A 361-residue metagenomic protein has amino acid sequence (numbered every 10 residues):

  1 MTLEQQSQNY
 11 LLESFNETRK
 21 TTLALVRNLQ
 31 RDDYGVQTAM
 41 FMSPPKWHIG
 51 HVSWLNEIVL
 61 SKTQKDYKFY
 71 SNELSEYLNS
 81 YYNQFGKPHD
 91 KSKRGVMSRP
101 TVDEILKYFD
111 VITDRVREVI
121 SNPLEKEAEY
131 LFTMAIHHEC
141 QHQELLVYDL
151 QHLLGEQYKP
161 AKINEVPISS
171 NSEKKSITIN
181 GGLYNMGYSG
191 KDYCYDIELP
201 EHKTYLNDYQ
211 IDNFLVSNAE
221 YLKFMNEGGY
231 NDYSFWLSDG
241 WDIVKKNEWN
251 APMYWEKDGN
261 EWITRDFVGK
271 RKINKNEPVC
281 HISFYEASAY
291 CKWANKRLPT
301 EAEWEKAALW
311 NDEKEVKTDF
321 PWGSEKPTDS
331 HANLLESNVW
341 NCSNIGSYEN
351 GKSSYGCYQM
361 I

Functional and structural regions predicted by a protein language model:
M1-Q8, I163-V166, Y205: Short, contiguous pre-domain boundary segments
T2-E4, H89-R99, N122-P123, L199-Y205 (+2 more regions): Short glycine/proline-rich turn/loop motifs
T2-Y34: N-terminal regions that are enriched for targeting/export leaders and immediately downstream pro/stem segments
Q5-L11, V96-L106, E129-F132, N207-Y209 (+3 more regions): Active-site rim elements
S14, S80-K126, Y130-M134, D212: Acidic/histidine-rich alpha-helical segments that form the ligand environment of transition-metal centers
R19-R31, Y82, G86-D90, D114-S121 (+1 more regions): Active-site-adjacent bridging/hinge elements
D32-K87, S121-S169, N213-N218, L222-K223 (+2 more regions): Short, contiguous alpha-helical
A135, E139-Q141, L145, D149 (+3 more regions): Functional-site microenvironments in short loops/helix caps that host divalent-cation chemistry
